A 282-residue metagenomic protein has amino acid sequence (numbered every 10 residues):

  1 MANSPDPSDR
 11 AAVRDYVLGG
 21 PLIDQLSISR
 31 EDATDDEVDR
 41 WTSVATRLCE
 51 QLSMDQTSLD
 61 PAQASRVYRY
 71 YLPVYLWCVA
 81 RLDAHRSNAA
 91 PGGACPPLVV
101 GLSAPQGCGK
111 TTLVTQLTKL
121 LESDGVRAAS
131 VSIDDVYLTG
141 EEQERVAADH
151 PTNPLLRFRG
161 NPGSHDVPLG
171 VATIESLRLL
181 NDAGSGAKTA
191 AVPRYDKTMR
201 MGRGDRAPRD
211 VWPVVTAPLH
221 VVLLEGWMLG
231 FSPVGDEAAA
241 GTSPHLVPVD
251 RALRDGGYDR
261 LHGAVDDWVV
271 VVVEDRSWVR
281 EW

Functional and structural regions predicted by a protein language model:
A2-T46, A64, Y68-Y71, L219-V221 (+1 more regions): Conserved NTP phosphate-binding and transfer environment spanning the P-loop NTPase/kinase superfamily
D55-R66, A129-V131, V136-R200, G204: Conserved nucleotide-sensing/catalytic segment adjacent to the nucleotide-binding pocket in NTP-handling enzymes
T57-R86: N-terminal pre-Walker A segment at the start of P-loop NTPase domains
A84, P91, P96, D166-G263: Glycine-rich phosphate-binding loop used to anchor ATP phosphates in small-molecule kinases, encompassing both
A104: The Walker A (P-loop) glycine that initiates the GxxxxGKT/S ATP-binding motif of P-loop NTPases
G107: Walker A (P-loop) phosphate-binding loop of P-loop NTPases
K110: Conserved lysine of the Walker
